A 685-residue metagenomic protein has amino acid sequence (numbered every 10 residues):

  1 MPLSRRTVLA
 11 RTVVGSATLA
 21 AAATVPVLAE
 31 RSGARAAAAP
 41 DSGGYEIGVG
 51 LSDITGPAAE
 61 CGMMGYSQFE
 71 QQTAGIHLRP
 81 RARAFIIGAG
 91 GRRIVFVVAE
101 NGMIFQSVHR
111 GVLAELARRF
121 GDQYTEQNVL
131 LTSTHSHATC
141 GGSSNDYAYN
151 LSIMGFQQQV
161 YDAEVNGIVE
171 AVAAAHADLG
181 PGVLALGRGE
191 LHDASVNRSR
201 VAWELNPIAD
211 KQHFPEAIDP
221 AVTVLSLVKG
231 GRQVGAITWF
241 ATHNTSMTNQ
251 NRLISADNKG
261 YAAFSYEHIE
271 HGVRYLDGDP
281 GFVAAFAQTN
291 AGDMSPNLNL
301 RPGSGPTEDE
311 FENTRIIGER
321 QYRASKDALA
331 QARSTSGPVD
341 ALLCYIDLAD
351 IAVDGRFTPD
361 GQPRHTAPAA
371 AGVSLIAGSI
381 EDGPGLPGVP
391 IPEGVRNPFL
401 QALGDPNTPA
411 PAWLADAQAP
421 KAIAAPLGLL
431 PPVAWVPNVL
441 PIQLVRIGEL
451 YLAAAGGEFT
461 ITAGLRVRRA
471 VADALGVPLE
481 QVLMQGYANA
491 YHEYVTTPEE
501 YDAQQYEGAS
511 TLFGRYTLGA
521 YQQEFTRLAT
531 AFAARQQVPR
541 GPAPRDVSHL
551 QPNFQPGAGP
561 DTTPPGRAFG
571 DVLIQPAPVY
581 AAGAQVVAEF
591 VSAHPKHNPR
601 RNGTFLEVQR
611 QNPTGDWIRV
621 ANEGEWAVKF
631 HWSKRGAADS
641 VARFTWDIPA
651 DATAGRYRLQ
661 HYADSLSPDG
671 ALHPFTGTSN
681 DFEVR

Functional and structural regions predicted by a protein language model:
T7-L28: N-terminal export signals
A23-P40: C-terminal region of N-terminal signal peptides and the immediate post-cleavage residues of exported proteins
A39-R685: Non-catalytic substrate/cofactor recognition surfaces at enzyme active-site rims
